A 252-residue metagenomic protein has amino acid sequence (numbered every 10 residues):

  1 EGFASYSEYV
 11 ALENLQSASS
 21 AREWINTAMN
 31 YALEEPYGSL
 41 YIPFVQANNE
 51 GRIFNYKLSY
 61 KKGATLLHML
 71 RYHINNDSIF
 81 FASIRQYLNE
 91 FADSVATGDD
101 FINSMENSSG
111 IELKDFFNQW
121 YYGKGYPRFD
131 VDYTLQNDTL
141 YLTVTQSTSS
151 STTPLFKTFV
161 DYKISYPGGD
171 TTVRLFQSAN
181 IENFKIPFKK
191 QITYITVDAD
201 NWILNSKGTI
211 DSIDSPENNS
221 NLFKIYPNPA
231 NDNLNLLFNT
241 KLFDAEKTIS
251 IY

Functional and structural regions predicted by a protein language model:
G2-T65, M69, F91: Acidic/His/Gly-enriched intrinsically disordered linker/tail segments that often contain short helix/coil "MoRF-like"
A4-S7, M105, F117, Y252: Hydrophobic alpha-helical packing residues
N49, Y56-L142: Amphipathic alpha-helical substructures
F129, Y133-T196, A245-I251: Beta-strand-rich binding/interaction modules
S149-T152, L204-N205, N233: Short beta-strands and strand-coil junctions in structured, solvent-facing domains, enriched
D198-W202: Short beta-strand-plus-loop segments that form exposed binding edges in beta-rich domains
I203-D214, F243: Short, compositionally biased serine/threonine- and acidic-rich segments at solvent-exposed termini, linkers, or domain
E217-Y226, A230-Y252: C-terminal outer-membrane/trafficking sorting elements
